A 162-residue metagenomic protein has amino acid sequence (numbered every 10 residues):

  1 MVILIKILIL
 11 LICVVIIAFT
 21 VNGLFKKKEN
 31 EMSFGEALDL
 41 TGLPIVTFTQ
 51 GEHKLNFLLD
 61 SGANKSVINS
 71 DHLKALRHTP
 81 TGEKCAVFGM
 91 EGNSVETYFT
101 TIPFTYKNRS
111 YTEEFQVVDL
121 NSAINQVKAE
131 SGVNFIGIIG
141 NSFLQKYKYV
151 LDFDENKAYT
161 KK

Functional and structural regions predicted by a protein language model:
M1-K162: Pepsin/retropepsin-fold aspartyl endopeptidases
